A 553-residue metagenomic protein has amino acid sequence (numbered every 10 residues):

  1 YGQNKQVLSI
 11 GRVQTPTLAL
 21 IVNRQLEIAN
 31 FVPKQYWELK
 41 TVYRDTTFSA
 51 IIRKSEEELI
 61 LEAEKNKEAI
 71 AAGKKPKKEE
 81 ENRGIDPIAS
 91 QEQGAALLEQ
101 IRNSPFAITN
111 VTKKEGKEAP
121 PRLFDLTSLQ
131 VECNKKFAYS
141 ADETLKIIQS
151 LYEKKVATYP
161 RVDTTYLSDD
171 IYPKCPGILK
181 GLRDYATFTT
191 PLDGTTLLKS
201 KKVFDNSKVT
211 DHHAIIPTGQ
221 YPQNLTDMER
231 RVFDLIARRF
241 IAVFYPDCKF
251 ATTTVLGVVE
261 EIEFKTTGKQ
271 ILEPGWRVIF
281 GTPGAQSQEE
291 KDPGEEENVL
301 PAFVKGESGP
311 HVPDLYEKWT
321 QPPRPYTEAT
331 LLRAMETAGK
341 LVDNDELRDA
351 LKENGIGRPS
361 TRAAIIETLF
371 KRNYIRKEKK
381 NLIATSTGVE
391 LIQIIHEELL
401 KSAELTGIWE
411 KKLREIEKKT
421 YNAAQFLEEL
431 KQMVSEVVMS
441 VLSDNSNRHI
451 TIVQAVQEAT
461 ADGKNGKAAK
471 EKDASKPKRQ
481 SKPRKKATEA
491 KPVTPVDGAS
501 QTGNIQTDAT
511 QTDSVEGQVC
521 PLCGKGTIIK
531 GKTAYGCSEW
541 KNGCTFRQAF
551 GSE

Functional and structural regions predicted by a protein language model:
Y1-Y43, K114-K117: C-terminal or mid-to-C-terminal helical accessory/interaction module adjacent to the motor/catalytic core
N30, K74-E81, G94, T112 (+2 more regions): Basic, low-complexity terminal or inter-domain segments flanking catalytic cores
A50-R53: Beta-strand/loop nucleic-acid-binding surfaces
A69-A71, P76-R122, Q130: Metal- or metallocofactor-binding catalytic centers and their adjacent structured scaffolds across diverse enzyme
K136-S140: A conserved hydrophobic secondary-structure block that centers on an alpha-helix together with its immediately flanking
K154-A157: Eukaryotic nuclear/nucleolar intrinsically disordered, charge-dense low-complexity regions
